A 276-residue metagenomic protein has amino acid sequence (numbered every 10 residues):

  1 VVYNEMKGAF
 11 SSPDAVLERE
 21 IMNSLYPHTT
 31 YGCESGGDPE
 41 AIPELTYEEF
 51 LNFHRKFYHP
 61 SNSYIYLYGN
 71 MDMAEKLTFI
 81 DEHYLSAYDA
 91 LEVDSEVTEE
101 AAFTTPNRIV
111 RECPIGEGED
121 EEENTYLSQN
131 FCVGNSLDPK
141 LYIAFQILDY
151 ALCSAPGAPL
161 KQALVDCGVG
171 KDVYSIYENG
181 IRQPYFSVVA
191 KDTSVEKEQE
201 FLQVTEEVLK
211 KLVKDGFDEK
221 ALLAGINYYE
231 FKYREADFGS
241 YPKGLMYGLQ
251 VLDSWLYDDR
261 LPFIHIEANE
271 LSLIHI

Functional and structural regions predicted by a protein language model:
V1-T105, E119-F145, Y150-H275: Charge-rich, well-structured scaffold segments of protease-associated domains
R108-P114: Short amphipathic
